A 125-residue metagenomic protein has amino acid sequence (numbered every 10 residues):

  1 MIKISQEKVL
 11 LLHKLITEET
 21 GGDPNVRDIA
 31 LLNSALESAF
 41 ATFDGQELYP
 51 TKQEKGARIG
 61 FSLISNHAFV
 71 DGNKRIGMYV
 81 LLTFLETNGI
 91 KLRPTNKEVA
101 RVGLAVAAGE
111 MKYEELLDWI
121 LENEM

Functional and structural regions predicted by a protein language model:
M1-M125: FIC/Doc superfamily catalytic core
